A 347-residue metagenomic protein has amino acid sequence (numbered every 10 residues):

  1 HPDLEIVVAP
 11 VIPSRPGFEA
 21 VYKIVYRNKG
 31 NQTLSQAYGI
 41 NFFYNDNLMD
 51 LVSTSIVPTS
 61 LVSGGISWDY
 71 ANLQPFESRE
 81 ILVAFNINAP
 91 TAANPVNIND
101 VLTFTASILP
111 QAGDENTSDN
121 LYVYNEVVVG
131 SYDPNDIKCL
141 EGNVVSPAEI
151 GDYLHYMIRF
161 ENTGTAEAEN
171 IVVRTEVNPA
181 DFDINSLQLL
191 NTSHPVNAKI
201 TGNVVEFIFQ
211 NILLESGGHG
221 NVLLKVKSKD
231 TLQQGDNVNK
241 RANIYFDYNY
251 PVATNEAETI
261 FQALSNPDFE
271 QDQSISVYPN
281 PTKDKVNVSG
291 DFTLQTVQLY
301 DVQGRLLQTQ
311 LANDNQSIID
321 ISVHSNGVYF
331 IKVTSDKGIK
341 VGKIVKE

Functional and structural regions predicted by a protein language model:
H1-P16, P134-D136, P147-A148, I260-Y278 (+1 more regions): Residue-level detector of functionally pivotal "anchor" positions at catalytic/ligand-binding pockets or at interdomain
A9-Q36, P147-E176: Short beta-strand elements of extracellular/lumenal beta-sandwich folds
K29-Q32, A89, N162-A166, D230-L232 (+2 more regions): Short, acidic/polar linear motifs in exposed loop/turn regions
S35-P75, E169-L213, Q262: A surface/secretory-pathway sequence property marking extracellular, secreted, or lumenal proteins enriched
D69-I98, I208-Q234: Low-complexity, intrinsically disordered segments enriched in Ser/Thr together with acidic residues
F85-A89, V101-T117, R241-Y248: Enriched for extracellular/lumenal, surface-exposed ectodomains of secreted and cell-surface proteins
V127, E258-Q262, K343-E347: Short beta-strand edge segments in extracellular beta-sheet folds
E270-Y278, T282-E347: C-terminal outer-membrane/trafficking sorting elements
